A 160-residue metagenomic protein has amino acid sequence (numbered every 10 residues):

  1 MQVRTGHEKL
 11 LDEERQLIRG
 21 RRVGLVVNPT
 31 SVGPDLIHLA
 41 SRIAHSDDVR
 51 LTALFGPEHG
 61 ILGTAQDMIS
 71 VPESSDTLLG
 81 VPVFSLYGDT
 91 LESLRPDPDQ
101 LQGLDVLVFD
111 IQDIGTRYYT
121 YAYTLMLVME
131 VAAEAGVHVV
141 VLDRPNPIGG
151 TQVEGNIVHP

Functional and structural regions predicted by a protein language model:
M1-R50: N-terminal phosphate-binding or glycine-rich loops at protein starts, especially the Walker A/P-loop of NTPases
L39-I43, T124-A135: Catalytic-core regions built around general acid/base machinery
D48-V49, A132-H138: A short helix->loop->beta-strand "cap" motif at the edges of active sites that frequently abuts
R50-H59, L142: Short internal beta-strands
G63-D67, V140-P160: Glycine-rich, charge-decorated loop segments at or immediately adjacent to ligand/cofactor-binding or catalytic sites
D67-D105, T116: Glycine-rich oxoanion-binding loops at beta->alpha junctions
D105-I114, V140-D143: Short acidic catalytic loops
D113-L125: Glycine/threonine-rich flexible loop motifs
